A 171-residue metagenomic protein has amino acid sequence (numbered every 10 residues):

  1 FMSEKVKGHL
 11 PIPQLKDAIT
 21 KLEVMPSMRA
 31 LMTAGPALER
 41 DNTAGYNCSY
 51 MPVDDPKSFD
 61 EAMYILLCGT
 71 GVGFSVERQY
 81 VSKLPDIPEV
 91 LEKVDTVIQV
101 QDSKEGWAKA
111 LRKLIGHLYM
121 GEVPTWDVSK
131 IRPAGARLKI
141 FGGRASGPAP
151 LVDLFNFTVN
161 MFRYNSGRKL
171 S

Functional and structural regions predicted by a protein language model:
F1-S171: Extended catalytic cores of very large enzyme megasubunits
